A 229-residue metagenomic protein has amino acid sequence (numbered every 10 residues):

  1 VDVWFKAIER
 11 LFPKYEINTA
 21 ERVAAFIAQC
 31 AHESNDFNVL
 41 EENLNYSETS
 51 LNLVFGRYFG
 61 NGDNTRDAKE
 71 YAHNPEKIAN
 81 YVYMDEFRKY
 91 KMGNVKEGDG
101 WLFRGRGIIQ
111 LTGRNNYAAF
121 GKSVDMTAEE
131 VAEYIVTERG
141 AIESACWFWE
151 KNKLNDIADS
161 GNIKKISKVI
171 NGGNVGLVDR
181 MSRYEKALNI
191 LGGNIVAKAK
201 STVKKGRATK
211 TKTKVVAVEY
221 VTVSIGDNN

Functional and structural regions predicted by a protein language model:
V1-D2, H32-E42, N155, G172-R180: Secretory-pathway/luminal and periplasmic proteins that interact with or process carbohydrate-rich
V1-R10, N61-R66, S182-N229: Extracellular cell-wall/glycan-interacting regions and their flexible linkers
V3, A31-W147: Peptidoglycan-targeting cell-wall enzymes and recognition modules
F5, E9, V23-I27, I108 (+5 more regions): Extracytoplasmic/secreted envelope proteins and their assembly/folding machinery, especially bacterial periplasmic
L11-E16, A25, G98, A128-E138 (+1 more regions): Second-shell loop/turn segments in exported
N18-R22, W101-R104, G140, G161-I163: Extracellular/periplasmic catalytic domains that process cell-envelope and extracellular macromolecules
A20-N35: Active-site-adjacent structural elements in enzyme catalytic domains
C30-S34, G113, A158-G176: Acidic helix/loop microenvironments that form the catalytic cleft of cell-wall polysaccharide enzymes
